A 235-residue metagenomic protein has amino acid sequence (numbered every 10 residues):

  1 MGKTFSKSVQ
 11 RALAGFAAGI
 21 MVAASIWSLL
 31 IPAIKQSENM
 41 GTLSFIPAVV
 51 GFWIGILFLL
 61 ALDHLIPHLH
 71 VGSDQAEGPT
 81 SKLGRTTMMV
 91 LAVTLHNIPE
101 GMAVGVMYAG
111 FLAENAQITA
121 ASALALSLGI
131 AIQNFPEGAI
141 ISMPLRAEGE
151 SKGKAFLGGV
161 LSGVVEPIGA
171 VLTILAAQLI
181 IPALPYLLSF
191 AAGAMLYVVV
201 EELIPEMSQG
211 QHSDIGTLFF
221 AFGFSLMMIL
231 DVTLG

Functional and structural regions predicted by a protein language model:
M1-G235: Intrinsically disordered, metal-sensing/regulatory segments
